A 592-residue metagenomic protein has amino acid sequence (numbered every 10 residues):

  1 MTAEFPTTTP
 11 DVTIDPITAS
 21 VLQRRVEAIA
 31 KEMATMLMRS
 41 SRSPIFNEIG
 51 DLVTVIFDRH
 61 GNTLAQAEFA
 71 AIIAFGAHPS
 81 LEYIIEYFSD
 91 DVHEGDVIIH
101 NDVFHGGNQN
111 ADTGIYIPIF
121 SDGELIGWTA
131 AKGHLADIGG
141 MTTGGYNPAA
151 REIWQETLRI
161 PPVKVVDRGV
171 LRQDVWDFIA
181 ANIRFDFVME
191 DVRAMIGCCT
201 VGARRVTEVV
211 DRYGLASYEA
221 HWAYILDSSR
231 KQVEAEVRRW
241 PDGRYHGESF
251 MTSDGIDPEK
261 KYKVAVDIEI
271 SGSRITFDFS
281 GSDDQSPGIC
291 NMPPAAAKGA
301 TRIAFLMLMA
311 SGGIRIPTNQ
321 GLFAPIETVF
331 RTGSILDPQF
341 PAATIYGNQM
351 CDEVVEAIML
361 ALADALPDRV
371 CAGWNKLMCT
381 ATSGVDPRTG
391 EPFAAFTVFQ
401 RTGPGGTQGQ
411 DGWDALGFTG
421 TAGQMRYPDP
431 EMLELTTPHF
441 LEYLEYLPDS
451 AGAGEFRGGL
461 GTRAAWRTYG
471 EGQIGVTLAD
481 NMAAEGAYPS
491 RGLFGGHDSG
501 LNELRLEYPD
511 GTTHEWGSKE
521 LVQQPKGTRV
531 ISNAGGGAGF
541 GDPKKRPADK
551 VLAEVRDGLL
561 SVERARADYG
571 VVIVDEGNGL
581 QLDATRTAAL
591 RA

Functional and structural regions predicted by a protein language model:
T2-E94, I99-S121, L125-A592: Glycine/proline-enriched, intrinsically flexible loops and inter-domain linkers
